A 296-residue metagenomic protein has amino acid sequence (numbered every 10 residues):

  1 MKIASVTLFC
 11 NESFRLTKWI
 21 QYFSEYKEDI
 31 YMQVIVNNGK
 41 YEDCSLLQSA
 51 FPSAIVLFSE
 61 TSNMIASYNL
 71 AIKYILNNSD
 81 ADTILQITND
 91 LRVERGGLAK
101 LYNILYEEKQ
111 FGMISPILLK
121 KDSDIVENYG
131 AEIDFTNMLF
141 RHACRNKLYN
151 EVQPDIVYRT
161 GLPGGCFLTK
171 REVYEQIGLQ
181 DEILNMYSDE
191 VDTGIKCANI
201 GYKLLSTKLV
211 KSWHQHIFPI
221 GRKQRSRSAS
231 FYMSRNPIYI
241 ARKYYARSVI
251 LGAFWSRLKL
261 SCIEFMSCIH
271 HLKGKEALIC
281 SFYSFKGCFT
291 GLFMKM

Functional and structural regions predicted by a protein language model:
E12-Y26: Short, well-formed alpha-helical segments that are part of the catalytic scaffolds of diverse glycosyltransferases
V36-S45, L91: A conserved acidic beta->alpha catalytic loop
S59-I75: Glycine-rich, basic loop-to-helix element that forms the pyrophosphate-binding segment of sugar-nucleotide handling
A81-R92: Short beta-strand-to-loop acidic/aromatic patch adjacent to the donor-nucleotide binding site
R92-N128, D134-F135: Conserved donor NDP-sugar-binding/catalytic core segment of glycosyltransferases
F135-R159: Short, flexible, basic/aromatic active-site loop/helix in glycosyltransferases
T160-T169, V173-L179, I183-K211: A short, conserved alpha-helix in the catalytic core of glycosyltransferases
S228, Y232, R247-M296: Non-catalytic, C-terminal membrane-associated alpha-helical segments of glycosyltransferases
